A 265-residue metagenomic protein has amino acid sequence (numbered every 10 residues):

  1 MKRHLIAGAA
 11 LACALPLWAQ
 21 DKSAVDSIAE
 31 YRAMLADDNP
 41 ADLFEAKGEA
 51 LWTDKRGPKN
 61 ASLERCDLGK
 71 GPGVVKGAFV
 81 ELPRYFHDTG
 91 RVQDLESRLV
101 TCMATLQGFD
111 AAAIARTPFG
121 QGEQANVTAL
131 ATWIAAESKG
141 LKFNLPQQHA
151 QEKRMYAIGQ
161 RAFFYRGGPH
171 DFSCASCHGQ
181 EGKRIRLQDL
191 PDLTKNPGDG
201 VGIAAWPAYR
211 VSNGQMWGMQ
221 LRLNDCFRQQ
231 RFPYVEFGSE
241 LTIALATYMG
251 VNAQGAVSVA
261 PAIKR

Functional and structural regions predicted by a protein language model:
M1-K2: N-terminal secretory signal peptides that target proteins for export/translocation
L5-C13: Sec-dependent N-terminal signal peptides
A14-A19: N-terminal signal peptide c-region/cleavage motif recognized by signal peptidases
Q20-L43, T53-A129, A136-G140, Y165-R265: Electron-transfer interface patches adjacent to heme c in soluble/periplasmic c-type cytochromes and di-/multiheme
A33-E49, G140-Q160: Short, charged low-complexity linear segments at domain edges
L130-I134, P146-Q147: Hydrophobic, well-structured mid-protein blocks that either form specific transmembrane helices
